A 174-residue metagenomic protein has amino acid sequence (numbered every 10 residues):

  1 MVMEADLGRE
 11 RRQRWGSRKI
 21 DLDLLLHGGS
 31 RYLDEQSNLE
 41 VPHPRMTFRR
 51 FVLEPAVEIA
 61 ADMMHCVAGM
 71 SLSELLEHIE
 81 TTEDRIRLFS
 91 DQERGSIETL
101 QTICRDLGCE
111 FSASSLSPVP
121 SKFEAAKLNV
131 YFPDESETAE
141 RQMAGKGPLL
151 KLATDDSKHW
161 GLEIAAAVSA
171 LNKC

Functional and structural regions predicted by a protein language model:
M1-A5, R9-Q92, A113-C174: Flexible, gly/pro- and Lys/Arg-enriched active-site loops
R85-L107: Glycine-rich phosphate-binding P-loop
E110: Residue-level detector of anion-binding/catalytic polar loops
